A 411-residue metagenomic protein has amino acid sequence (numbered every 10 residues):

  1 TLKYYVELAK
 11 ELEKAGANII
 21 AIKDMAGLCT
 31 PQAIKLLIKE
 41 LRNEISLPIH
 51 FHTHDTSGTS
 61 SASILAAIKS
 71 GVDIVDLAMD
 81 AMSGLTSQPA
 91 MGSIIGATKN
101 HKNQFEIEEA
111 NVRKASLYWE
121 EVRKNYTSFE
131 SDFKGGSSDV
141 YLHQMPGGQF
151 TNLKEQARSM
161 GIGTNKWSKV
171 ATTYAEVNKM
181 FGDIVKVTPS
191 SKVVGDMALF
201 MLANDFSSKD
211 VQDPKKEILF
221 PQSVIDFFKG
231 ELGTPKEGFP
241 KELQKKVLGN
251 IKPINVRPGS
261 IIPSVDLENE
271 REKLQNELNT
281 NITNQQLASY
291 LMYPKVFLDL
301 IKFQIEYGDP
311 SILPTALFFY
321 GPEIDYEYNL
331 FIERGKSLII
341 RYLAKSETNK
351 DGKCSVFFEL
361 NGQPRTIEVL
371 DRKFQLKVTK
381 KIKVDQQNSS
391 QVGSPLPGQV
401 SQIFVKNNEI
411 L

Functional and structural regions predicted by a protein language model:
T1, K23-G27, H52-G58, D80-M82 (+1 more regions): Active-site beta-loop-alpha junctions enriched in small/polar residues
T1-I49, L65-V72: Alpha/beta enzyme core
I20, G71, I94, Y174 (+2 more regions): Buried hydrophobic positions in well-ordered alpha/beta secondary-structure cores of metabolic enzymes
D24, H50-H54, L77-A78, I107-L117 (+1 more regions): Beta-strand segments within the central parallel beta-sheet cores of soluble alpha/beta enzyme folds
D24, S70-S87: Glycine-rich phosphate-binding active-site loops on the catalytic face of alpha/beta enzymes
A62, S87, I95-G96, K102-M160 (+1 more regions): Core active-site phosphate/anionic-ligand binding loop and the adjoining beta-turn-alpha structural block in enzyme
K134-V140, Q144-Q375: Terminal or standalone catalytic/regulatory effector modules within metabolic enzymes and repeat proteins
K377-F404, E409-I410: Short beta-strand-turn/beta-hairpin segments enriched in glycine/proline and small hydrophobics that form edge-strand
